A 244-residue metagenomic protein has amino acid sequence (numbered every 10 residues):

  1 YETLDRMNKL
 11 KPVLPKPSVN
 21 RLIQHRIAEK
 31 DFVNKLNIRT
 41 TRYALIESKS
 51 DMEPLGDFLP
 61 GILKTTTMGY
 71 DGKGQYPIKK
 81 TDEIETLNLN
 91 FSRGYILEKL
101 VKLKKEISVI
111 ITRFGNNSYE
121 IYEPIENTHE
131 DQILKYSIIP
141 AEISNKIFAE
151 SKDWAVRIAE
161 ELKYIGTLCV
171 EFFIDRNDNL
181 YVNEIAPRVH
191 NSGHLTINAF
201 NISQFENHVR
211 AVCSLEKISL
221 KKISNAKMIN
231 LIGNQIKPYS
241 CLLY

Functional and structural regions predicted by a protein language model:
Y1-P54, M68-G69: Conserved N-proximal alpha/beta basic substrate-recognition cap immediately N-terminal to, or forming the N-lobe
V13-P15, T41, I62, I96-E98 (+1 more regions): Structural detector of well-ordered beta-strand residues that form the stable sheet scaffold of enzyme domains
P54, E83-T86, I236-S240: Short, conserved charged micro-motifs
L55-I62: Acidic/histidine-enriched active-site and ligand-binding environments that engage anionic O-linkages
G74, I78-V170, I174-N177: Internal nucleotide-binding/catalytic subdomain
E150-V170, A186-N234: Active-site "cap" helix and flanking loop/linker of ATP-utilizing ligase/carboxylase catalytic domains
Y244: Conserved small/polar residues in nucleotide/adenosyl-binding loops
